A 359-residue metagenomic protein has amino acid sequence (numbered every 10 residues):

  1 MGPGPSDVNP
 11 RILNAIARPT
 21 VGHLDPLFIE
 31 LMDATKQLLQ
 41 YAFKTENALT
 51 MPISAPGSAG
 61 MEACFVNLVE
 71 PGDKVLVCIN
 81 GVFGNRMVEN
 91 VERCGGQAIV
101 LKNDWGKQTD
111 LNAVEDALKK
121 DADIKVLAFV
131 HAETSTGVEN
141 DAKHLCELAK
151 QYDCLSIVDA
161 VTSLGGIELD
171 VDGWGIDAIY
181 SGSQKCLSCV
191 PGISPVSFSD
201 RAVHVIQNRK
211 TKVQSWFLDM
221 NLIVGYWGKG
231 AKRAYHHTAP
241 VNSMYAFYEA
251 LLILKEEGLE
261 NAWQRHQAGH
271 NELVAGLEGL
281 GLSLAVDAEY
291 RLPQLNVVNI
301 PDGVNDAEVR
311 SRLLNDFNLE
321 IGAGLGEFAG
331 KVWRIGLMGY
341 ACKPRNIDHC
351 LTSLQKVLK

Functional and structural regions predicted by a protein language model:
M1-S54, S58: A glycine-/small-polar-enriched, mobile loop at the entrance of the PLP active site in fold-type I
D7-V8, Q184-A275, G279: Active-site C-terminal subdomain of aminotransferase-like
A48-L76, N80, G84-V88: Conserved beta-loop-alpha segment that forms the PLP phosphate-binding cup at the N-terminus of a helix
Q108-G165, A178, C186: Active-site phosphate-binding strand-loop segment of PLP-dependent enzymes
D172-Q184: Conserved active-site segment immediately N-terminal to the catalytic lysine that forms the internal aldimine
S283-D316: Conserved PLP-binding catalytic core of the aspartate aminotransferase-like
E327, K331-K359: PLP-dependent enzyme catalytic core of the Aspartate aminotransferase-like
